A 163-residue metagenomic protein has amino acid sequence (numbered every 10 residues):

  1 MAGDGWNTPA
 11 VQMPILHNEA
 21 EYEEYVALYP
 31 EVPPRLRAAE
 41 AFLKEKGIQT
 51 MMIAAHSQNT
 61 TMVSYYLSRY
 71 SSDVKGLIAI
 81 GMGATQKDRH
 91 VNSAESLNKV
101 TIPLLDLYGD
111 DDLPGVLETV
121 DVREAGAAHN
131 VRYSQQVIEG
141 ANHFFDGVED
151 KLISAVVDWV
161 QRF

Functional and structural regions predicted by a protein language model:
M1-K44: Serine-hydrolase catalytic machinery in alpha/beta-hydrolase-like enzymes
E21-P30, I48-T50, A84, N142-D146: Second-shell loop/turn segments in exported
A38-V100: Primarily recognizes the serine-hydrolase "nucleophile elbow" in alpha/beta-hydrolase and SGNH/GDSL folds
V100, D106-Y108: Short beta-strand/loop motif that positions the catalytic acidic residue of the alpha/beta-hydrolase fold
G109-L113, G140-N142: Acidic beta-to-alpha connecting loop that harbors the catalytic carboxylate
L113-V120: Conserved alpha/beta-hydrolase "acid-adjacent" motif
G126-F144: Catalytic histidine neighborhood in serine/cysteine hydrolases with alpha/beta-hydrolase-type architecture
E149-F163: Catalytic active-site module of serine/aspartate enzymes centered on a nucleophile-bearing elbow/loop
